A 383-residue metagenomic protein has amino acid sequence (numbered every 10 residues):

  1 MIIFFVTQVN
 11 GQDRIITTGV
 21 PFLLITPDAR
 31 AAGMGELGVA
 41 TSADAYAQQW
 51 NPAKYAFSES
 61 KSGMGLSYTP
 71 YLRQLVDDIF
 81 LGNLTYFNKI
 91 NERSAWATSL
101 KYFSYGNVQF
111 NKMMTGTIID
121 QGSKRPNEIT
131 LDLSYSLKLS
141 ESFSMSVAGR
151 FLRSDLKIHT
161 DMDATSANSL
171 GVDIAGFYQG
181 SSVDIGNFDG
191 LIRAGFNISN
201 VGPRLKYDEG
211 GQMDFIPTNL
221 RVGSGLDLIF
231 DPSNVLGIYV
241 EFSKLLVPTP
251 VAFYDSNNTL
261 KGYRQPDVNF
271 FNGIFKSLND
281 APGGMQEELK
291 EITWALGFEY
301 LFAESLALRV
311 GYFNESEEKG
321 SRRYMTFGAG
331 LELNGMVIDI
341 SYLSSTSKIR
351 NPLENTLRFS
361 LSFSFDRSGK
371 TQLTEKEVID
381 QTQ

Functional and structural regions predicted by a protein language model:
M1-I15: Bacterial Sec-dependent N-terminal signal peptides
Q12-Q383: Subset of outer-membrane beta-barrel
